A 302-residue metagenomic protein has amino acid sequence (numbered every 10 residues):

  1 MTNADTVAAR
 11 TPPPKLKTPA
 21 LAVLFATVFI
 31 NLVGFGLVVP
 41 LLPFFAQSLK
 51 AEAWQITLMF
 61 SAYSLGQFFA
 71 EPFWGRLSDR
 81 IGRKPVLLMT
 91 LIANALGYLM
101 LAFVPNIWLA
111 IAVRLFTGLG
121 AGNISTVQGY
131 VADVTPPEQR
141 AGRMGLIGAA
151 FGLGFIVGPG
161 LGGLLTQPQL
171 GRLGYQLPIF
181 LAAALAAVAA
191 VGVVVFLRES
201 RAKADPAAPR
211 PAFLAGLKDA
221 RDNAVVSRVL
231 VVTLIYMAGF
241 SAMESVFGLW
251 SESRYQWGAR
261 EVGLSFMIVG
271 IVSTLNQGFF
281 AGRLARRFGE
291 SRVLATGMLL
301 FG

Functional and structural regions predicted by a protein language model:
V7-T18, R198-V231: Juxtamembrane intracellular "pre-TM" segments in multi-pass secondary transporters
G36, S64-P72, G122, F155-I156 (+1 more regions): Residue-level signature of mid-helix packing/kink "hotspots" within the transmembrane helices of 12-pass Major
P40-W54, S245-V262: Short amphipathic helix-loop junctions that connect adjacent transmembrane helices in Major Facilitator Superfamily/SLC
F68-I107: Conserved MFS/SLC helix-loop-helix module at the cytosolic interface between two early adjacent transmembrane helices
A70-G82, N276-E290: Helix-to-loop junctions at the C-terminal end of transmembrane segments in multipass secondary transporters
R80-L91, R286-M298: Cytoplasmic membrane-interface "Motif A"-like loop-to-helix N-cap segments of 12-TM Major Facilitator Superfamily
A112-G152: Cytoplasmic helix-loop-helix junction between adjacent transmembrane helices in 12-TM secondary transporters
A184-K203: C-terminal membrane-cytosol helix-exit motif in multi-pass small-molecule transporters
